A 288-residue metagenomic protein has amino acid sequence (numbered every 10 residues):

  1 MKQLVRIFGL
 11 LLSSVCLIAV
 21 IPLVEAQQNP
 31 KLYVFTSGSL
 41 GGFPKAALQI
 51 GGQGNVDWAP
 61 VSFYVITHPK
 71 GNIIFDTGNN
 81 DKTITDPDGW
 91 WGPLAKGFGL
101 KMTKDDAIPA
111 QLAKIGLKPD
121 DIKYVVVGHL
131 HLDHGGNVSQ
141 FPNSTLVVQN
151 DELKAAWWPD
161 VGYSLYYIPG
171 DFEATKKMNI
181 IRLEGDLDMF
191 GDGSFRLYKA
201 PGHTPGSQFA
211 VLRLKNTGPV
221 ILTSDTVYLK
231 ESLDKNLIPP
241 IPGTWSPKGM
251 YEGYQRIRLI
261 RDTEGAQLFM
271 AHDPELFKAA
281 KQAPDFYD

Functional and structural regions predicted by a protein language model:
M1-R6: Positively charged n-region of N-terminal signal peptides that target proteins for export
G9-V20: Bacterial N-terminal signal peptides
I21-A110, D121, T217-S224, D262-Q267: Metallo-beta-lactamase
N29, K101-D121, Q149-K199, S246-G265: Metallo-beta-lactamase
K31-F35, G51, F63-T67, I73 (+1 more regions): Core dinuclear metal-dependent hydrolase active-site scaffold
S37-G38, T77-N80, L130, D151 (+3 more regions): Active-site metal-binding loops of divalent metal-dependent hydrolases
D81, K96-A110, F209-V211, N216-D288: Cap/insert and terminal regions of metallo-dependent hydrolase folds
I122-D133: Metallo-beta-lactamase
